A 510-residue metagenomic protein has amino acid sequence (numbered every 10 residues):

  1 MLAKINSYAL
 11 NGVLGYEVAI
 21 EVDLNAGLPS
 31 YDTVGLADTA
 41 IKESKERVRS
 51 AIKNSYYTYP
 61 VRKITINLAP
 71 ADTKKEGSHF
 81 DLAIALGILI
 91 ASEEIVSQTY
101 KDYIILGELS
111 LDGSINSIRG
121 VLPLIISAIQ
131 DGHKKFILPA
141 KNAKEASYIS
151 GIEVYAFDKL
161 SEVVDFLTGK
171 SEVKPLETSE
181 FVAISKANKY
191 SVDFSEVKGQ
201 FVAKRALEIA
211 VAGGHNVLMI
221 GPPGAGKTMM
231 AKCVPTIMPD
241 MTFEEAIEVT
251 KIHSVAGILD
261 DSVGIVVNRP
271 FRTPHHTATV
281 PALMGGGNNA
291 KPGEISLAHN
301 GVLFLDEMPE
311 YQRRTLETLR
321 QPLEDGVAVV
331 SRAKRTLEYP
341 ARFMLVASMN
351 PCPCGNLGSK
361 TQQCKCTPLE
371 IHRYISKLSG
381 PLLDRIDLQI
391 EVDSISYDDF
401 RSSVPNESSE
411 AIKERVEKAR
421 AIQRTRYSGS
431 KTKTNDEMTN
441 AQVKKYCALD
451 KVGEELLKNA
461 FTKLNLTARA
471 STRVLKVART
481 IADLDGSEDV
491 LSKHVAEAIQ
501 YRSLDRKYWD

Functional and structural regions predicted by a protein language model:
M1-L218, A225-T228, V266, S331 (+3 more regions): Peripheral, non-AAA+ core regions of ATP-driven protein-machinery
V34-K45, P60, N67-G77, N289-A290 (+1 more regions): Basic, amphipathic alpha-helical bundle interface domains used for macromolecular binding and assembly
Y59-R62, T99-Y100, Q130-G132, S150 (+8 more regions): Short loop/turn elements that form and flank the Walker-type P-loop nucleotide-binding site in RecA-like NTPase cores
D112, L305-Q312, G355: Catalytic P-loop NTPase motifs of RecA-like helicase/translocase cores
E208, I265, R269-P270, P281-L303 (+1 more regions): Conserved alpha-helical scaffold flanking the Walker A/P-loop in AAA+ ATPase domains
L218-D260: Walker A/P-loop
E245-T279, G286-G287, D393, K433-K444 (+2 more regions): Conserved inter-motif catalytic segment of the P-loop NTP-binding fold
N300, D306-E307, T318: Walker B catalytic acidic pair
